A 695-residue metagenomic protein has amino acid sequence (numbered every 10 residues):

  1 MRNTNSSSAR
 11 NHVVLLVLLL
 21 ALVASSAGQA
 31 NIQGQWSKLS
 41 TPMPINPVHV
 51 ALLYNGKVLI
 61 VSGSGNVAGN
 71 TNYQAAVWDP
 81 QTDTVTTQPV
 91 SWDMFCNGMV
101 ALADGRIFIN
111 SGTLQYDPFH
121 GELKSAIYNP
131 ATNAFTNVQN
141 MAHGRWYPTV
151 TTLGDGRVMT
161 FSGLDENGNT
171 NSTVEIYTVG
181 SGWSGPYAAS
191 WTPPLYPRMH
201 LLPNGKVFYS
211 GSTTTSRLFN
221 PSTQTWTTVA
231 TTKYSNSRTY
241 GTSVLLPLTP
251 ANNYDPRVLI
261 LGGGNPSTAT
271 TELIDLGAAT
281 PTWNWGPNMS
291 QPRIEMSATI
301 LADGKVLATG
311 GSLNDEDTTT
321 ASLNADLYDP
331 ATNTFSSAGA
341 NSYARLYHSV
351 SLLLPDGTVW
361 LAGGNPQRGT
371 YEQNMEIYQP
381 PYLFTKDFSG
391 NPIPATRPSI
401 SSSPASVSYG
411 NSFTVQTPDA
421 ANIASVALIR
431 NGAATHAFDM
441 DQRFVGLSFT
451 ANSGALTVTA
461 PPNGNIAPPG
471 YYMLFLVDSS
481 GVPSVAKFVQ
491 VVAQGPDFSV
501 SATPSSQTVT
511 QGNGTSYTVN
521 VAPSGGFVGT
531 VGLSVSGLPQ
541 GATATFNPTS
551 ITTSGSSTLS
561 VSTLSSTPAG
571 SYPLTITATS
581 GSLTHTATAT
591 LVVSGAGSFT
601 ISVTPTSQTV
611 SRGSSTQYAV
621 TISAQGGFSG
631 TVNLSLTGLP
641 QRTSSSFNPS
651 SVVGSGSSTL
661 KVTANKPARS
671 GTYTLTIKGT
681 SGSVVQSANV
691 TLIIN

Functional and structural regions predicted by a protein language model:
R2-V14: Bacterial N-terminal signal peptides that target proteins for export
V14-V23: Bacterial N-terminal signal peptides
A24-S25, S484, S557, S658: Short linear Ser/Thr-Pro motifs
A27-A493: Kelch-like beta-propeller repeat domains
S408-G410, T414-I423, A433-T435, V445-T457 (+2 more regions): Long beta-sheet-rich domains in secretory-pathway and surface-associated proteins
